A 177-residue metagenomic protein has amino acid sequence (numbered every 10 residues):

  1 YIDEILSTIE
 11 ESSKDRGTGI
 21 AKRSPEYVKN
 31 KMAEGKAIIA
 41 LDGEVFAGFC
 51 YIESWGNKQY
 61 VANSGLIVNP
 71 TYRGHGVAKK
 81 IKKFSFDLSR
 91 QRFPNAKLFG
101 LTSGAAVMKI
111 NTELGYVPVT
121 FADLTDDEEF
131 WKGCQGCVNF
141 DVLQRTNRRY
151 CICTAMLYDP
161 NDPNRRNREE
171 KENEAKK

Functional and structural regions predicted by a protein language model:
Y1-I5: A short beta-loop-alpha structural element at the N-terminal edge of CoA-dependent acyl/N-acetyltransferase catalytic
L6, E10-Y72: A conserved beta-strand-loop-helix scaffold within acyl/acetyltransferase catalytic domains
E26-Y27, K82, V107-I110: Polyanion-binding and phosphate-handling cores
G35, F49, V77, N95 (+1 more regions): Extracellular structured ligand-interaction cores
K58, G76, K80, A106: Short, well-structured alpha-helical interface segments that form or flank functional binding sites
V68, G74-S89, L98-G100: Conserved acetyl-CoA-binding loop-helix of GNAT-fold acetyltransferases
R90-K177: Terminal substrate-recognition subdomain of acyl/acetyltransferases
